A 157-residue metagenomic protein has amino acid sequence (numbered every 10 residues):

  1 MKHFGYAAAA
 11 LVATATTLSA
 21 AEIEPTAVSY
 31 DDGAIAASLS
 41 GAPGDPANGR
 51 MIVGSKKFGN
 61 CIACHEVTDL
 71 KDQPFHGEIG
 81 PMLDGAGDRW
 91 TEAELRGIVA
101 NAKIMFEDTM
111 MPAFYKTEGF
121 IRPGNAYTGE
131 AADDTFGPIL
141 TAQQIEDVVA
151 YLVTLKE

Functional and structural regions predicted by a protein language model:
M1-A34, E157: N-terminal export/targeting leaders of redox proteins
A21, A93, G97, F114-E157: C-terminal capping alpha-helices of c-type cytochrome domains
E22-K56: Electrostatic cytochrome c docking/interface patches
I35-L39, M82-G85, D134-P138: Second-shell loop/turn segments in exported
P43, E66-A126: Gly/Gly-Pro-rich "capping" loops immediately C-terminal to redox-active cysteine motifs in periplasmic/lumenal
A47-I62, D72-G77, D133-Q143: Sequence context surrounding c-type heme c attachment/ligation sites in exported
G49, K57-T68, L95, V148 (+1 more regions): The canonical Cys-X-X-Cys-His
G54, D88, A100-I104, A150-E157: Sec-exported extracytoplasmic/periplasmic mature domains
